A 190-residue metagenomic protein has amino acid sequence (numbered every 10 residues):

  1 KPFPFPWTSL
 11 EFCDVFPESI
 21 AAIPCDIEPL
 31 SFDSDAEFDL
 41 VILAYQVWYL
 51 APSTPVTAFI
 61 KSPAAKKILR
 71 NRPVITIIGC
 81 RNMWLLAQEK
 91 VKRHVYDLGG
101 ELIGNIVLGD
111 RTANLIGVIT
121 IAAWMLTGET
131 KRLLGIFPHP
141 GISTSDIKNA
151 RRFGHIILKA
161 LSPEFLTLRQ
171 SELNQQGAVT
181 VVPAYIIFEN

Functional and structural regions predicted by a protein language model:
K1-Y45, L50-P55, K61, R70 (+1 more regions): N-terminal beta1-alpha1-beta2 submodule of the flavodoxin-like/Rossmannoid cofactor-binding fold
F3-L10, Q88-E89, N114-I119: Short aromatic-enriched loop/helix-cap "lid" or pocket-rim segments at secondary-structure transitions that line
E18, R93-E101, I121-L133: A polyampholytic, Gly/Pro-enriched intrinsically disordered region
Y45, I78-R81, P140-G141: Second-shell loop/turn segments in exported
T57-K61, V91-H94: Glycine-rich, phosphate-binding/catalytic loops in enzymes
R70-I116: Short, glycine-/small-residue-rich phosphate/pyrophosphate-handling segment
R111-E189: A conserved mid-domain beta-alpha-beta active-site/ligand-binding segment of alpha/beta enzyme cores
